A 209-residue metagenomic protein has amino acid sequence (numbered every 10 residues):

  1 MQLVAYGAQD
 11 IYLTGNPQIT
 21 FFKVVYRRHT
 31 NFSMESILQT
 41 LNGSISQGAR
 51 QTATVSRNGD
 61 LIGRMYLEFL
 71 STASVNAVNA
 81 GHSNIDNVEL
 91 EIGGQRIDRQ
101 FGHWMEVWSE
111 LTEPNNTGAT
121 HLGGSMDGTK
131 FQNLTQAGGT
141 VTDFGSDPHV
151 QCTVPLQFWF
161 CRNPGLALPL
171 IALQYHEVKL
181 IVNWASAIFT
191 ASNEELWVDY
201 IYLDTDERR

Functional and structural regions predicted by a protein language model:
M1-R209: Short, low-complexity Pro/Thr/Gly
